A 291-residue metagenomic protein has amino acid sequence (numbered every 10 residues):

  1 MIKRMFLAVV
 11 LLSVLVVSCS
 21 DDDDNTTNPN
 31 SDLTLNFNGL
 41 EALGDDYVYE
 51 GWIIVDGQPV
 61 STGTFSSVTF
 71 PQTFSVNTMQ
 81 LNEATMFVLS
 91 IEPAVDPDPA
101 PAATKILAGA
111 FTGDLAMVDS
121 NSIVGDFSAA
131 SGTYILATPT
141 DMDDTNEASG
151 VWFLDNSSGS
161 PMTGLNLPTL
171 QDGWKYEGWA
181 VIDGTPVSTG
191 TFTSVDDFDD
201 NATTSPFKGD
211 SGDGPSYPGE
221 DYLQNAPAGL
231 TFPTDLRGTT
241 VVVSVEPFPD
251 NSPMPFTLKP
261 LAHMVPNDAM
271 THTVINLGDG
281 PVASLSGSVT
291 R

Functional and structural regions predicted by a protein language model:
M1-M5: Positively charged n-region of N-terminal signal peptides that target proteins for export
L15-S18: C-terminal motif of bacterial Sec signal peptides marking the signal peptidase cleavage site
S20-R291: N-terminal targeting/export leaders
